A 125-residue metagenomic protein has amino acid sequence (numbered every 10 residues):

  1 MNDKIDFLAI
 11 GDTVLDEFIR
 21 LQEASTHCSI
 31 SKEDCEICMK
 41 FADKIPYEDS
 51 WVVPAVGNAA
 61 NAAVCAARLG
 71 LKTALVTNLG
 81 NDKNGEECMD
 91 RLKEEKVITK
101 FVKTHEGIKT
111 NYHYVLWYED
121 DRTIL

Functional and structural regions predicted by a protein language model:
M1-A74: Glycine-rich phosphate/adenosyl-contacting loop at the front of the ribokinase-like
I10-D12, T77-N81, T104, W117-E119: Cofactor-binding loop segments of dinucleotide-utilizing enzymes, especially the Rossmann-like FAD- and NAD(P)+-binding
D16, D82, T123: Flexible, glycine-rich phosphate/dinucleotide-binding loops and adjacent beta-alpha linkers at cofactor/substrate
T26-H27, R91-E94, Y118-D121: Short, hinge-like loop/turn segments at secondary-structure boundaries
N58-N61, N84, K109-T110: Short glycine/serine/threonine-rich phosphate/pyrophosphate-binding segments that cradle anionic phosphate groups
N81, G85-E94: Short, electropositive alpha-helical surface patch
R91-I108: A glycine-rich helix N-cap at a beta->alpha junction
K100-H105, H113-L125: Conserved phosphate-binding/catalytic loop of the ribokinase/pfkB sugar-kinase fold
